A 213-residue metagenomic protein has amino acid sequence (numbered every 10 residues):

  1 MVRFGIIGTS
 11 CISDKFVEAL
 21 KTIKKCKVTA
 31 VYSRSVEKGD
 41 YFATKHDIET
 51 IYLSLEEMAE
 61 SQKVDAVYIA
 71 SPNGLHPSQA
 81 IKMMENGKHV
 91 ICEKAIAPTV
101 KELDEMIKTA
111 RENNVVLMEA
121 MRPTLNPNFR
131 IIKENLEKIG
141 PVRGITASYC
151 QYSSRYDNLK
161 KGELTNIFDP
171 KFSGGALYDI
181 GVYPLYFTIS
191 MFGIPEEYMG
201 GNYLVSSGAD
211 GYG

Functional and structural regions predicted by a protein language model:
M1-H46: N-terminal Rossmann-like dinucleotide-binding module
I23, K45-H46, S61-Q62, N126 (+2 more regions): Acidic-histidine catalytic/liganding microenvironments
C26-A30, D65-V67, L117, G174: Short active-site oxyanion
T50-T109: Beta-loop-alpha module in the N-terminal Rossmann-like domain of NAD(P)-dependent dehydrogenases, especially those
D65, A209-G213: A short, glycine/Asx- and small/polar-enriched loop/turn that sits immediately N-terminal to a beta-strand
E105-R122, V142-G144: Rossmann-fold dehydrogenase core element
P123-M199, S206: Predominantly a Rossmann-like dinucleotide-binding segment in NAD(P)-dependent oxidoreductases
